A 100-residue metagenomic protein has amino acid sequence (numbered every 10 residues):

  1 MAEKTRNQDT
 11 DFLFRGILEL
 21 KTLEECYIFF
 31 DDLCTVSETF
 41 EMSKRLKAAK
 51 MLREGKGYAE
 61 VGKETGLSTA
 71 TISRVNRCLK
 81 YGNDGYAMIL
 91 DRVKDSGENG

Functional and structural regions predicted by a protein language model:
M1-L18: General nucleic-acid-binding
L20-E24, V36, G55: Residues at alpha-helix boundaries and the short loops/turns that link adjacent helices
E25-K44: Short, Lys/Arg-enriched anionic-surface-contact patches
M42-K56: Short, amphipathic alpha-helical "recognition" segments used to contact nucleic acids or chromatin
G55-V61, D84: Short helix-capping/linker segments at secondary-structure and domain boundaries
E60-T65, I72: Short alpha-helical "recognition helix" segments of helix-turn-helix
T69-D95: C-terminal structural segments of small proteins and small subunits
S96-G100: Short acidic DE-rich linear segments
